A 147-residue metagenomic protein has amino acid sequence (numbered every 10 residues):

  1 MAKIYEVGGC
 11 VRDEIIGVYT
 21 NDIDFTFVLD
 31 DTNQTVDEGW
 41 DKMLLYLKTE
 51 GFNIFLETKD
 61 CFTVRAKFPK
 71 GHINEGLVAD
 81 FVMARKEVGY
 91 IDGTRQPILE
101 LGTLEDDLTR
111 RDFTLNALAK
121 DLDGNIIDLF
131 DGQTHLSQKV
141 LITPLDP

Functional and structural regions predicted by a protein language model:
M1-P147: Catalytic cores of the polymerase beta-like nucleotidyltransferase superfamily and closely associated nucleotide
